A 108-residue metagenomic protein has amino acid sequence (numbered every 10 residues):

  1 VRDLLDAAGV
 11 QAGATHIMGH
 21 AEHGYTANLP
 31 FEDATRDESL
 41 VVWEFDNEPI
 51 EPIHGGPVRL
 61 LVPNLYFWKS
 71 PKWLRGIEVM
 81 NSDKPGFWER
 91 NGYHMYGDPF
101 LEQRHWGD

Functional and structural regions predicted by a protein language model:
V1-D108: Structured, non-membrane catalytic/scaffold regions adjacent to prosthetic-group chemistry
